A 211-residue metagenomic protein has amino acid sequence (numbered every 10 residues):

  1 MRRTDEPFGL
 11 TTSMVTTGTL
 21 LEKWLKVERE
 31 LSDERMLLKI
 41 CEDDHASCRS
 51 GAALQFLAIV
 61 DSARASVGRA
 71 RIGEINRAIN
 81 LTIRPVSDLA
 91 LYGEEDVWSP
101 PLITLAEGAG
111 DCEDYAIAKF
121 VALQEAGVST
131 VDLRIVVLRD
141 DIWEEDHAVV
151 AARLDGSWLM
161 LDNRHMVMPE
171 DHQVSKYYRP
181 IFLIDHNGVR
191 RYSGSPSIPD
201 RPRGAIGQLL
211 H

Functional and structural regions predicted by a protein language model:
M1-H211: A structural boundary/capping signal
